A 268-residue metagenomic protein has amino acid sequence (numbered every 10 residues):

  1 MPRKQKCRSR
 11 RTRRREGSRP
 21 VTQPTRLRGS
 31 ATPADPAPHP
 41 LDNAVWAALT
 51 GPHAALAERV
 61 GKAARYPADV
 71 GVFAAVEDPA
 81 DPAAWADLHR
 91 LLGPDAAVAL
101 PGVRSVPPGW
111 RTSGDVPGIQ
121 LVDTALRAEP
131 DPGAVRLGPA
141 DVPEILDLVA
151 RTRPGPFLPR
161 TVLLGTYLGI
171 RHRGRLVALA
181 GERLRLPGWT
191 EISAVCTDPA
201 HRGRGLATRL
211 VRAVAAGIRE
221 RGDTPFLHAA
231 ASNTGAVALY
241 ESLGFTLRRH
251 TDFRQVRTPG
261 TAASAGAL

Functional and structural regions predicted by a protein language model:
P2-P107: N-terminal charged segments
R10, T22-L41, Q120, T124-G155 (+1 more regions): Short amphipathic alpha-helix that is part of the acyltransferase structural core
A75-A80, V195-R202, A230: A short, internal acetyl-CoA/4′-phosphopantetheine-binding micro-motif in the GNAT/acyltransferase core
A83-L88, G203-I218, V237-S242: Conserved acetyl-CoA-binding loop-helix of GNAT-fold acetyltransferases
A96-D131: A glycine-rich, hydrophobic loop/mini-helix early in the fold
S105-W110, T208, A231-H250, R257: Conserved active-site alpha-helix within GNAT-family acetyltransferase domains
P156-T166, I170-T197: A conserved beta-strand-loop-helix scaffold within acyl/acetyltransferase catalytic domains
I192, P225-A229: Conserved hydrophobic beta-strand within the GNAT/NAT acetyltransferase core sheet that lines the active-site cleft
